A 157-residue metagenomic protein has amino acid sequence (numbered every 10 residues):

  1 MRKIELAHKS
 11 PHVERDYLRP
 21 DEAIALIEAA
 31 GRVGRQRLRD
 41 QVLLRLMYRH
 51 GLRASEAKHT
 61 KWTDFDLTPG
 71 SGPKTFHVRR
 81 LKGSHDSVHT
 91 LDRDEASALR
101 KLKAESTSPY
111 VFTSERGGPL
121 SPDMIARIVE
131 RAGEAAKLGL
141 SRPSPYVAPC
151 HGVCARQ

Functional and structural regions predicted by a protein language model:
M1-Q157: Conserved catalytic core of the tyrosine transesterase superfamily
